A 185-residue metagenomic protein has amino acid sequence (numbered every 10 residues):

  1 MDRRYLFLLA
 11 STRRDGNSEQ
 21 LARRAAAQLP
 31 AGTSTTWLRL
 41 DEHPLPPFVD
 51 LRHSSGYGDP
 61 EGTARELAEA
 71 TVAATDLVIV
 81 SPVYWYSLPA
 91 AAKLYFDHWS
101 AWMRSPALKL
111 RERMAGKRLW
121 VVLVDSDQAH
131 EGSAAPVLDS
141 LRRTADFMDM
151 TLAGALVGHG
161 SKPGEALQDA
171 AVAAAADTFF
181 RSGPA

Functional and structural regions predicted by a protein language model:
M1-R104, A170-A185: N-terminal beta1-alpha1-beta2 submodule of the flavodoxin-like/Rossmannoid cofactor-binding fold
T12-D15, V83-Y86, S126-H130, S161-G164: Short histidine/acidic/glycine/proline-rich micro-motifs that form metal- and phosphate-coordinating active-site loops
R23, T36, L110-R113, V137 (+1 more regions): Residue-level signal for alpha-helical context at structural boundaries
D41-H43, D125, G158-S161: Short, solvent-exposed coil/turn elements at secondary-structure transition points
P44-V49, W120-V121, L156-V157: Short, basic/glycine-rich phosphate-binding loops at helix/coil junctions that contact nucleotide phosphates
L108-A153: Short, glycine-/small-residue-rich phosphate/pyrophosphate-handling segment
A135, D139-A185: Glycine-rich phosphate/pyrophosphate-binding loop and the adjoining helix
